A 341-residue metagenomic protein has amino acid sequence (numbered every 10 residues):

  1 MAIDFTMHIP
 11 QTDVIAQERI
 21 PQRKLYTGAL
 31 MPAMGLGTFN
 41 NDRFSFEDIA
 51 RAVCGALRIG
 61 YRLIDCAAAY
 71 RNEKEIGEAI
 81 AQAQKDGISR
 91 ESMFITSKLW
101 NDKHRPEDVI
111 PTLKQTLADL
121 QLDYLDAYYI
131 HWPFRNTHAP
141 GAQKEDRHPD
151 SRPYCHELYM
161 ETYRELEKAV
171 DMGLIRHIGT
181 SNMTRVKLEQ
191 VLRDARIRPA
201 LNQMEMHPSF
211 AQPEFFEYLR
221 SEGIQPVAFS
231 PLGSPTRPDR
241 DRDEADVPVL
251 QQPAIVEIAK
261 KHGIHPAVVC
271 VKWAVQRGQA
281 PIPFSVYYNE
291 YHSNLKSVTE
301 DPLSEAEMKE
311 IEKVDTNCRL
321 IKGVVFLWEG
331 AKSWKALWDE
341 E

Functional and structural regions predicted by a protein language model:
A2-M93, I110, L232-P235, A336-E341: N-terminal binding-site loop/beta-alpha segment at the start of enzyme catalytic domains that lines or forms
K24-Y26, G77-R90, L117-L122, L192-A195 (+1 more regions): Acidic (Asp/Glu)-rich catalytic clusters
M34-E47, K98-E107, D150-E157: Active-site mouth loops of central-metabolism enzymes
R43-L57, R105-L120, E161, V186-E189: Short, acidic/polar
R62, D123-D126, R176, A200: Short acidic/polar active-site loop segments enriched in Thr and Asp
F94-E107, Y129-R135: Structural motif corresponding to the early beta-alpha repeats
N101, W132-E341: Beta/alpha (TIM)-barrel catalytic core signal, keyed to glycine-rich beta->alpha loops juxtaposed to Asp/Glu that bind
V109-I130, K168-M172: CE4/NodB-like, metal-dependent polysaccharide N-deacetylase domain that modifies extracellular/periplasmic N-acetylated
